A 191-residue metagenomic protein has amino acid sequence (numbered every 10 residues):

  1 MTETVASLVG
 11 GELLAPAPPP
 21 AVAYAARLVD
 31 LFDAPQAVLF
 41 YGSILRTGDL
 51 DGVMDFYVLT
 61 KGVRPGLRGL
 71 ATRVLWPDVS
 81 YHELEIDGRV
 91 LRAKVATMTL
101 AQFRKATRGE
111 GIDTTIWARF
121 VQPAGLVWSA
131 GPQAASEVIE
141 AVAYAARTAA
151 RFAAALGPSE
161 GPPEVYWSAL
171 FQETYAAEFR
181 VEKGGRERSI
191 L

Functional and structural regions predicted by a protein language model:
M1-V29, L39, L45-D51, T60-L191: Catalytic core of pol beta-like nucleotidyltransferases
